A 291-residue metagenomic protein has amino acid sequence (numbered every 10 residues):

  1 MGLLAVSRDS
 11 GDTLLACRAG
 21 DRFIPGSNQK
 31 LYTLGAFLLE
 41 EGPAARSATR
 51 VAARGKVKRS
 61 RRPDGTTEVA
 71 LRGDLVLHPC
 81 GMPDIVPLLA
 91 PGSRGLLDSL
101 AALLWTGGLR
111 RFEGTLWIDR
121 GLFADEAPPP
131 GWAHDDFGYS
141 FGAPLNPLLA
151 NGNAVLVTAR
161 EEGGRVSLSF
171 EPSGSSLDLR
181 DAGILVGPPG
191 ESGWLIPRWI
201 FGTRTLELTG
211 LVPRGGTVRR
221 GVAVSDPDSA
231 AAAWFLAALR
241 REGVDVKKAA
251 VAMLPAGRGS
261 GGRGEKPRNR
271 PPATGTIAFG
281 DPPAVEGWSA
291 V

Functional and structural regions predicted by a protein language model:
M1-C17, V251: A short, well-structured edge-of-sheet supersecondary motif
S7-D9, S27, L38-E41, G81: Short glycine-rich, polar/acidic loop-and-turn segments at beta strand-coil junctions
A16-A36: Short active-site loop at a secondary-structure junction that contains or immediately precedes the catalytic residue(s)
L39-V291: Conserved serine DD-peptidase/penicillin-binding transpeptidase domain and beta-lactam-recognizing active-site
